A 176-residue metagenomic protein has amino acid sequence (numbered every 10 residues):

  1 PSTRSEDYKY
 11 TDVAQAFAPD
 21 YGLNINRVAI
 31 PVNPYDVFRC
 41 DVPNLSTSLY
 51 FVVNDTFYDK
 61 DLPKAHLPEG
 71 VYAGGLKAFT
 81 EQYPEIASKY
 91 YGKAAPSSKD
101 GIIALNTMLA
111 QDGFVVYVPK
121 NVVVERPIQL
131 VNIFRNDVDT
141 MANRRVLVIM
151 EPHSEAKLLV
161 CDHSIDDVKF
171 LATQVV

Functional and structural regions predicted by a protein language model:
P1-V176: Glycine-rich and polybasic anion-binding loops at the starts of cofactor/ligand-binding domains
